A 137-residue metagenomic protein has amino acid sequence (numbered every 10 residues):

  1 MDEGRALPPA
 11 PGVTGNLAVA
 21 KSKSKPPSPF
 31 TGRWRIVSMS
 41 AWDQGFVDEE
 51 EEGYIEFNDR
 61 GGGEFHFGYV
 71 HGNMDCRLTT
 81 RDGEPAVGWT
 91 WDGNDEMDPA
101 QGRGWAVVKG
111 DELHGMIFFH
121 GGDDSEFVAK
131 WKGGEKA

Functional and structural regions predicted by a protein language model:
D2-N73, R77-A86, D92, E112 (+1 more regions): Amphipathic/hydrophobic helical signal segments and adjacent flexible N-terminal regions that mediate secretion
Y69-H71, M97, H120-G122: Glycine-centered tight beta-turn/hairpin loop motif at sheet-sheet or coil-to-beta transitions
A86-W105: An anionic, turn-rich surface loop/hairpin at beta-sheet edges that serves as a generic interaction/coordination patch
Q101-K132: Short, compact, well-ordered microdomains
